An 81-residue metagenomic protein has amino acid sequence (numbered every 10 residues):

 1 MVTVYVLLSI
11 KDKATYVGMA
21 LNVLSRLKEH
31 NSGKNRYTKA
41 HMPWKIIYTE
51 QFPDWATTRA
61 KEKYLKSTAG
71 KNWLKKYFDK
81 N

Functional and structural regions predicted by a protein language model:
M1-N35, A40-N81: GIY-YIG nuclease catalytic motif and its immediate N-terminal context
